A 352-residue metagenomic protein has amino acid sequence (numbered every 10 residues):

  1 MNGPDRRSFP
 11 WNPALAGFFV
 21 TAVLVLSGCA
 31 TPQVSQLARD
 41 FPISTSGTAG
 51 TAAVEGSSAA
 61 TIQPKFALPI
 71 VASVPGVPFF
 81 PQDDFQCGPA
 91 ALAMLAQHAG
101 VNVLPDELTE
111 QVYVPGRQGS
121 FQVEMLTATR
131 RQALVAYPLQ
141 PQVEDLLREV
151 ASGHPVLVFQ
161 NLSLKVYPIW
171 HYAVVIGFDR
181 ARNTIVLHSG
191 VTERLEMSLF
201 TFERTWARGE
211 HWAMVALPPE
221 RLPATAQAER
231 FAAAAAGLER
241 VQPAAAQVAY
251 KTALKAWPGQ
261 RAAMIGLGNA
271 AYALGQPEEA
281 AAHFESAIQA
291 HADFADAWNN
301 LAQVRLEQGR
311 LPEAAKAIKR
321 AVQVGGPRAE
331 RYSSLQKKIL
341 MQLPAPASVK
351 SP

Functional and structural regions predicted by a protein language model:
M1-W11: N-terminal secretory signal peptides that target proteins for export/translocation
A16-S27: Bacterial N-terminal signal peptides
C29-Q118, L162-S163, A228, P243 (+9 more regions): Active-site-adjacent structural segments surrounding the nucleophilic cysteine of cysteine proteases and isopeptidases
A30-F41, G56, A181-G266: Noncatalytic regulatory segments and standalone regulatory/sensor domains
D84, G88-A96, P105-T109, Q122-L126 (+6 more regions): Extracytoplasmic/secreted envelope proteins and their assembly/folding machinery, especially bacterial periplasmic
A93-N102, Q111-P115, A128-V135, R148-G153 (+3 more regions): Structured segments of extracytoplasmic/periplasmic soluble domains in secreted or envelope-associated proteins
V135, L139-H188: Active-site-adjacent substructure of cysteine-protease-like catalytic cores
